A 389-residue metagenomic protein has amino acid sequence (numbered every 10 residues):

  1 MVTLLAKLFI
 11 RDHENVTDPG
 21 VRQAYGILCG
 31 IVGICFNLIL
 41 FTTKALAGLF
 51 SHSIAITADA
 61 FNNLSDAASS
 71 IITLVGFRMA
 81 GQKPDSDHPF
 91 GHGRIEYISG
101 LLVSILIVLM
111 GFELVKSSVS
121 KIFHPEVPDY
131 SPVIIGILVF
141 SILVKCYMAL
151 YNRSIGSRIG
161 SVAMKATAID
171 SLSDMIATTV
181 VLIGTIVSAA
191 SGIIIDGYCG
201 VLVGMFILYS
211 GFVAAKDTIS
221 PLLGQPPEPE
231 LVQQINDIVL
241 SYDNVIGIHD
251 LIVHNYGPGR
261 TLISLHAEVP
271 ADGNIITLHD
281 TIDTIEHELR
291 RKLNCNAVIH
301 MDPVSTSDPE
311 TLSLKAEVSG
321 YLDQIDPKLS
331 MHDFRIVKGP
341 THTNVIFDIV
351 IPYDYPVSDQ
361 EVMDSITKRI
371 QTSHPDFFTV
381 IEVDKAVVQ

Functional and structural regions predicted by a protein language model:
M1-G26, D217-Q389: Peripheral (non-transmembrane) domains and long loops of multi-pass membrane proteins
M1-L240: Alpha-helical transmembrane cores and adjacent cytosolic helix/loop segments of polytopic membrane transporters
